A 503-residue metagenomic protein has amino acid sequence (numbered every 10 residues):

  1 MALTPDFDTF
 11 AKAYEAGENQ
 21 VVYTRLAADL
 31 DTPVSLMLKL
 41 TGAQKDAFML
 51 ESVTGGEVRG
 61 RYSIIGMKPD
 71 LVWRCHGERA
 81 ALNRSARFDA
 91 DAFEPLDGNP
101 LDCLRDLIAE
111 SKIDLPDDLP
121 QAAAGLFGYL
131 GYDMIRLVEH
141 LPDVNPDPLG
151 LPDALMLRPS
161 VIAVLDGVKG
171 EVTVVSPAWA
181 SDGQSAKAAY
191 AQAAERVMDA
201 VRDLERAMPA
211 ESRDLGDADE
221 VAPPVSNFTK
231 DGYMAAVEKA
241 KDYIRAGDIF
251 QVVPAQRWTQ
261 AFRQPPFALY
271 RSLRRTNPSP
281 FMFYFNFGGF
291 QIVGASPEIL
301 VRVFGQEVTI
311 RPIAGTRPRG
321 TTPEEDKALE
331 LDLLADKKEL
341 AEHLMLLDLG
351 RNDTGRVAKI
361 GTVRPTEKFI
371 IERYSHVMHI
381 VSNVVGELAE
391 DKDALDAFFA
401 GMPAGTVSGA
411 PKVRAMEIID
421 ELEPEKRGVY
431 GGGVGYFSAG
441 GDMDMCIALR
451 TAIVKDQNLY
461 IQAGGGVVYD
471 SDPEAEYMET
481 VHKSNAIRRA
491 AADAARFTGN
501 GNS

Functional and structural regions predicted by a protein language model:
M1-S503: Extended alpha-helical targeting/anchoring segments, especially N-terminal organellar/secretory targeting helices
